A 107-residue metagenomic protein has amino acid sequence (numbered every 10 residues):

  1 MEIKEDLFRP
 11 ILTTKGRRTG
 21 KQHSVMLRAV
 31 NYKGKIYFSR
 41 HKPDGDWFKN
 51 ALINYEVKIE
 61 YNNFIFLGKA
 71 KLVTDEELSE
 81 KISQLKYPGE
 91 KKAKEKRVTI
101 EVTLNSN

Functional and structural regions predicted by a protein language model:
M1-D6, K33, I100-N105: Short, small/hydrophobic-residue-rich motifs at membrane-helix boundaries and re-entrant hairpins of integral membrane
E5-L7, Q22, L52, E95: Short, solvent-exposed coil/turn segments
L7-H41: Short beta-strand segments
K42-N107: Short, structured beta-strand-loop surface elements
